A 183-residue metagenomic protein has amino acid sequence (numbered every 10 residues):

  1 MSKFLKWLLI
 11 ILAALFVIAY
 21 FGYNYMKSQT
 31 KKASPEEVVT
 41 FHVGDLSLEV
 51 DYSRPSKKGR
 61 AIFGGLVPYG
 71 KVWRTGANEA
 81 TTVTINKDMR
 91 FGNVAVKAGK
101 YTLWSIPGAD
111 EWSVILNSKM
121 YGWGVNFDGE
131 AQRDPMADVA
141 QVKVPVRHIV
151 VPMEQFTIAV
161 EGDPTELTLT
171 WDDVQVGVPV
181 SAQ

Functional and structural regions predicted by a protein language model:
K6-Y23: Hydrophobic membrane-insertion alpha-helices, especially the h-region of bacterial N-terminal signal peptides
Y23-F41: Ser/Thr/Pro/Gly-rich low-complexity linker/stalk segments immediately outside membranes or between
T40-Y69: Short extracytoplasmic
V43, F91-G92, W171: Structural motif
T75-W123: Mid-length scaffold segments of soluble, non-membrane domains
W123-D163: Surface-exposed, gly/pro-biased binding rims or lids
T165-D173: Short, exposed beta-strand-loop hairpins at the edges of beta-sheets in extracellular/periplasmic proteins
